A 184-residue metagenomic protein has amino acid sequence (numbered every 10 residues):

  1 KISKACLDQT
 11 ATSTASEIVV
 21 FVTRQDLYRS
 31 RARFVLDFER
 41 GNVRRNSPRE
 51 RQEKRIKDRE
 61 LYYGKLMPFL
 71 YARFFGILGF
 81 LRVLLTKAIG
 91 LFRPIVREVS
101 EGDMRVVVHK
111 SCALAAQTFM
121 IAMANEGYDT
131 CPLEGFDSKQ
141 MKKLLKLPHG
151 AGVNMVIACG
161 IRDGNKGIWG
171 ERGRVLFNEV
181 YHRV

Functional and structural regions predicted by a protein language model:
K1-V184: Acidic, surface-exposed loops and disordered segments
